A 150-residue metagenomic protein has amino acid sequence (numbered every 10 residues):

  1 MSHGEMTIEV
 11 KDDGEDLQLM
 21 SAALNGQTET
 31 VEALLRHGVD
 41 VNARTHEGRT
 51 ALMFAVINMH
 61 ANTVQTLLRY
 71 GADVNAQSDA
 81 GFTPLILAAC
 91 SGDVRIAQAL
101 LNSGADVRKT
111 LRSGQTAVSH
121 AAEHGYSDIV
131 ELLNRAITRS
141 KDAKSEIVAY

Functional and structural regions predicted by a protein language model:
M1-H37, K141-Y150: Intrinsically disordered, low-complexity regulatory segments in ankyrin-centric signaling systems
H3-E5, E32-D40, Q65-D73, Q98-D106 (+1 more regions): Ankyrin repeat domain, specifically the short helix-to-loop turn at the C-terminus of the second helix of each repeat
S21-G26, F54-H60, L87-D93, H120-Y126: Ankyrin repeat A-helix N-terminal signature
T30, N62-T63, R95-I96, D128-I129: Conserved ankyrin/ankyrin-like repeat signature
A72-R95, R112: A generic tandem-repeat structural signature
R108-A143: Leucine-rich solenoid repeat scaffolds
